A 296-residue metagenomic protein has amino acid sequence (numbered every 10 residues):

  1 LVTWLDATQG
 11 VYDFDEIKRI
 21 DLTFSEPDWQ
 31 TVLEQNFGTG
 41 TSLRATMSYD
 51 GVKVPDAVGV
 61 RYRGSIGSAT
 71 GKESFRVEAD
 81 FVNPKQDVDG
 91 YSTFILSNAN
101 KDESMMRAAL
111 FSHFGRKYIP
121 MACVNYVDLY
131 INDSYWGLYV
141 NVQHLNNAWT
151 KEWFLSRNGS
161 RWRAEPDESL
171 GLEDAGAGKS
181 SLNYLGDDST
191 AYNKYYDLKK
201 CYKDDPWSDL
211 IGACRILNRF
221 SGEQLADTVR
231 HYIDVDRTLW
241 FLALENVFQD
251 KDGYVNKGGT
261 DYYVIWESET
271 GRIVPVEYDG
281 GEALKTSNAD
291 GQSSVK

Functional and structural regions predicted by a protein language model:
L1-K296: Phosphate/dinucleotide-binding and metal-coordinating scaffold of catalytic cores in nucleotide-dependent enzymes
